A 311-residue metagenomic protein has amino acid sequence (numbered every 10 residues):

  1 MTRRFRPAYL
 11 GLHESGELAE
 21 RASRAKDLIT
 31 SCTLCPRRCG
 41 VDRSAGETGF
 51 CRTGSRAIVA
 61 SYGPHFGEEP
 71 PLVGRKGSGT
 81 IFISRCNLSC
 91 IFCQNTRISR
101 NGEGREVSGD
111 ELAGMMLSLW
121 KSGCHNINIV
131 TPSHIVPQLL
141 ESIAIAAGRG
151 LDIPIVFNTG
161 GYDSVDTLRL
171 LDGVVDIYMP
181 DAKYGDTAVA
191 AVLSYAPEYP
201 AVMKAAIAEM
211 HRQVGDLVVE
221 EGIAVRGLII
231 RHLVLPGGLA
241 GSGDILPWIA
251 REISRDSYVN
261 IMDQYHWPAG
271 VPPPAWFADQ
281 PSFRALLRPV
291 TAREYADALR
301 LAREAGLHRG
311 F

Functional and structural regions predicted by a protein language model:
M1-E47, G215-F311: Auxiliary Fe-S-binding modules of radical SAM enzymes
C51-G173, I177, D186-T187: Conserved Radical SAM active-site core
G79, I127, I155-F157, Y178-P180 (+3 more regions): Hydrophobic faces of well-ordered beta-strands that scaffold small-molecule active sites in alpha/beta enzyme cores
I98-E111, T131-E141, D163, V189-Q213 (+2 more regions): Conserved non-cysteine loop/helix-boundary elements of the Radical SAM core domain that shape
G114, S118, Q138-I145, D166 (+7 more regions): Alpha-helical scaffolding segments of alpha/beta enzyme cores, especially the outer helices of TIM-barrel or partial
P132-H134, G160-Y162, K183, L233-L235 (+1 more regions): Active-site beta-loop-alpha junctions enriched in small/polar residues
I153, D186-V189, Y199-A201, V214-R226: Short, structured loop/turn "capping" segments at alpha-beta junctions
D172-T187, D256-Y265: Non-cysteine beta-strand/loop elements that form the S-adenosyl-L-methionine
